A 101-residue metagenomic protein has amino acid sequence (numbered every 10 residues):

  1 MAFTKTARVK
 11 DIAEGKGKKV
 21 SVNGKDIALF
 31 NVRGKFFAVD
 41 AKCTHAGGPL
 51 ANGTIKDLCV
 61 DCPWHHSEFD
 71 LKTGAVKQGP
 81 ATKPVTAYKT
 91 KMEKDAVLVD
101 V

Functional and structural regions predicted by a protein language model:
M1-V22: Zn-dependent metallo-beta-lactamase
K16-V101: Rieske [2Fe-2S] iron-sulfur-binding domain
